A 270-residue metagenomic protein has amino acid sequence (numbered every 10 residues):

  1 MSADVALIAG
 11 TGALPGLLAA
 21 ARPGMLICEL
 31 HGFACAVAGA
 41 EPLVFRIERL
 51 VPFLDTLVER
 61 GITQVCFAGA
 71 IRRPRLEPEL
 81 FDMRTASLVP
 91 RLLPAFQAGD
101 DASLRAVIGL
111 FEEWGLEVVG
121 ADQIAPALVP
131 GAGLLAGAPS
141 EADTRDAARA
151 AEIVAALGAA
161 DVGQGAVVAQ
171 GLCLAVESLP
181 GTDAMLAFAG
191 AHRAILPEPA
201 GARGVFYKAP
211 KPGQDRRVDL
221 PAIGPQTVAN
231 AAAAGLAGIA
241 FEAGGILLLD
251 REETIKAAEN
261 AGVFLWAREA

Functional and structural regions predicted by a protein language model:
M1-D4, R22-M25, R60-T63, W114-L116 (+5 more regions): Short coil/turn connectors at secondary-structure junctions
M1-L30: N-terminal basic/disordered segments at the start of proteins
L7-A9, I27-E29, V65-A68, D100 (+5 more regions): General beta-strand structural signal in soluble alpha/beta enzymes
L14-P15, E117-V228: Conserved mixed alpha/beta catalytic, RNA-binding, or beta-rich assembly cores of soluble enzyme, regulatory
G16-A21, C66, N230, E253-T254: A short acidic, amphipathic alpha-helical/loop segment
L30-R60, E79-L92, G99, A184-A270: Feature captures the catalytic cores and cofactor-binding loops of soluble hydro-lyases/lyases that act on carboxylate
H31, A70-R73: Short glycine-enriched loops at secondary-structure junctions
F81-E141: Hydrophobic alpha-helical segments and helix pairs
